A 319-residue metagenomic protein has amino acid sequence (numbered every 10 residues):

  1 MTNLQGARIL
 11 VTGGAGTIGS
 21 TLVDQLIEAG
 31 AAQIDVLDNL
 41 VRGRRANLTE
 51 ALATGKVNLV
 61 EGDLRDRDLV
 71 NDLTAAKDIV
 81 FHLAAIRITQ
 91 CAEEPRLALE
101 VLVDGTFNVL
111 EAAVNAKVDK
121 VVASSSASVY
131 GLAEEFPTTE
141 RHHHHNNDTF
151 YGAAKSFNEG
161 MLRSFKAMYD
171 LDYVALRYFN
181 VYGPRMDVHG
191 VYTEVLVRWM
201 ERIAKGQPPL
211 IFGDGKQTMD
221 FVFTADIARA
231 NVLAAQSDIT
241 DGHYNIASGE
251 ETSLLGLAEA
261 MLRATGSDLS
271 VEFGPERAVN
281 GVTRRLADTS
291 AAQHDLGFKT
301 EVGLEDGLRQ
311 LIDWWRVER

Functional and structural regions predicted by a protein language model:
M1-V181, V302, Q310: N-terminal Rossmann-like NAD(P)+-binding domain of SDR-like oxidoreductases, especially those catalyzing
L22, N231-A235, A258-M261, L308-W315: Hydrophobic "lid"/C-terminal helical patch of Rossmann-like NAD(P)-dependent dehydrogenase/epimerase domains
G43, R65, E93, V101-D104 (+6 more regions): Residue-level signal for the nucleotide or nucleotide-sugar donor/cofactor binding architecture
A113, K166, I203, I211 (+2 more regions): Hydrophobic pocket-lining residues that define ligand/cofactor binding sites across diverse proteins
E140-H142, V197-I211, A264-P275, T289-S290: A short C-terminal helix-loop "cap" of Rossmann-like NAD(P)-dependent dehydrogenase/epimerase domains
S156, V181-V197, Q207, F212 (+5 more regions): Glycine/proline-rich active-site loop of Rossmann-fold NAD(P)-dependent oxidoreductases
F157, M161, F165, V195 (+3 more regions): Hydrophobic alpha-helix immediately C-terminal to the catalytic Tyr-X-X-X-Lys motif of short-chain
T224, H243, L255-G256, R277-K299 (+2 more regions): Conserved C-terminal active-site "lid" loop/helix of NAD(P)H-dependent oxidoreductases that clamps the redox cofactor
